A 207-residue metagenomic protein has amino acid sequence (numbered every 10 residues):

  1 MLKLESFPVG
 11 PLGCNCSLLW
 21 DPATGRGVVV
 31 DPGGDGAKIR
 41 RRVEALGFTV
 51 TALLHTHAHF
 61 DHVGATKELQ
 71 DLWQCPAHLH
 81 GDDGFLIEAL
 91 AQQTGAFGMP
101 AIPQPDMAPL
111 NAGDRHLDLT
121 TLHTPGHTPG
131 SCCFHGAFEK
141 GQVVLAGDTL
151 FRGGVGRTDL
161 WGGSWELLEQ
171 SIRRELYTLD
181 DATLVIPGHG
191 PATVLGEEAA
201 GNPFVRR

Functional and structural regions predicted by a protein language model:
M1-L46, C133-G147: Conserved beta-strand hairpin/beta-sheet module of binuclear metal-dependent hydrolase folds, prominently
F7-V9, M107, H123-H127: Short Gly/Pro-enriched turn/cap motifs at secondary-structure boundaries
C16-L18, I39, A65, E88-L90 (+3 more regions): Short, function-defining helix-loop hinge/capping sites that tune catalysis or transport
L19, T56, T124: Conserved S/T- and glycine-rich ATP-binding loop of Class I adenylate-forming
T24, G34, F60, D83 (+3 more regions): Short, glycine/acidic-enriched loop or turn micro-motifs at the edges of active sites
V28, A52-L54, A77, L145 (+1 more regions): Residue-level marker for buried hydrophobic side chains located in beta-strands that build the well-ordered beta-sheet
G34-D118, A200-F204: Active-site HxH/HxHxD metal-binding segment of metal-dependent hydrolases
F48, Q92-M99, H116, T121-H123 (+1 more regions): Metallo-beta-lactamase
